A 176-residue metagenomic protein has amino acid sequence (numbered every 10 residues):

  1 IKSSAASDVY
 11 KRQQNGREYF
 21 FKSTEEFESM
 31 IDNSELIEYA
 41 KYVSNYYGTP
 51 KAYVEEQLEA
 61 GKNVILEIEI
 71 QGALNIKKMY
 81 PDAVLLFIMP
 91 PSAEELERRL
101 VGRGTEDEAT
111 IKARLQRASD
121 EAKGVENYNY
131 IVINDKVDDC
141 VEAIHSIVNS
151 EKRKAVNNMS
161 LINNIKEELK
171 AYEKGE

Functional and structural regions predicted by a protein language model:
I1-A6, Y10: Single conserved hydrophobic/aromatic residue that forms the stacking wall/gate of nucleotide- or nucleobase-binding
S7-D8, E26, I70-G72, P90-E95 (+2 more regions): Conserved nucleotide-binding/hydrolysis micro-motifs of P-loop NTPases
K11-V64, Q71-L74: ATP-dependent small-molecule kinase phosphotransfer cores that center on conserved nucleotide phosphate-binding segments
F27, I65, A118, V132: Residue-level signature of catalytic and energy-coupling elements of molecular machines, predominantly ATP/GTP-dependent
N33-I37, R99-E106, I147-S150: Conserved AAA+ ATPase "sensor/coupling" helix adjacent to the nucleotide-binding pocket
V64-E69, M79-G102: Conserved phosphate-donor/acceptor-positioning beta-strand/loop module used by diverse small-molecule
A83, E95, V101-K123, D138-D139: Ras-like small GTPase catalytic G-domain
T105, K123-E176: NTP-dependent small-molecule kinase module
